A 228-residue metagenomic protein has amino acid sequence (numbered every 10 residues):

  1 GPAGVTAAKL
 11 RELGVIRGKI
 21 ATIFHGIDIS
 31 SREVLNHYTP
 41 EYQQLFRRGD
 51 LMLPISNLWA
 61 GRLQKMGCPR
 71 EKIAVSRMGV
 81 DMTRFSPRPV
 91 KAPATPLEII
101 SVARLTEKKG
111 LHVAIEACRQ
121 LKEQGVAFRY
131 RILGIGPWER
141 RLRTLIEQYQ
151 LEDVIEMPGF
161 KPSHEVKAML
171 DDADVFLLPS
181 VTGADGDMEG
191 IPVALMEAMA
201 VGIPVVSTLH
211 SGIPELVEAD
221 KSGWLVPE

Functional and structural regions predicted by a protein language model:
P2-V5, L13, G18-N36, R48-L51: A short, histidine- and acid-enriched strand-loop-helix "catalytic/donor-clamping" loop that lines the nucleotide-sugar
L53, K91-K109, I115-C118, R131: Conserved donor-binding/catalytic core segment of Leloir-type glycosyltransferases
L58, G79: Carbohydrate-associated surface elements
V102-T106, L121, G136, K161: Short donor-sugar binding/catalytic loops of nucleotide-sugar-dependent glycosyltransferases, especially enzymes
R141-H164: Nucleotide-activated donor-binding/catalytic signature segment of Leloir-type glycosyltransferases, i.e., the conserved
F160-K161, A168-A173: Short alpha-helical donor nucleotide-sugar binding micro-motif in glycosyltransferases
D171-D187, I203: Acidic donor-binding loop of glycosyltransferase active sites
L195, A200, P204-S207, V217 (+1 more regions): Short hydrophobic beta-strand element within catalytic cores of glycosyltransferases and related nucleotide-activated
